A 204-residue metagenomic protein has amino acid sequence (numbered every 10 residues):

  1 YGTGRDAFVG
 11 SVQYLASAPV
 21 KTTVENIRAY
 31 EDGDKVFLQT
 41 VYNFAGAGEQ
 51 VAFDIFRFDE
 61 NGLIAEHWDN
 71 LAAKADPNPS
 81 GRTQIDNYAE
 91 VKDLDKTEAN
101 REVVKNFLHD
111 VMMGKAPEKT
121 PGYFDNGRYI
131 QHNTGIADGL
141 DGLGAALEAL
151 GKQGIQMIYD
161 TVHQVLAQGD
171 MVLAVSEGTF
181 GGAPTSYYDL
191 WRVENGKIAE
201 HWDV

Functional and structural regions predicted by a protein language model:
Y1-V204: C-terminal and inter-domain tail/linker signature
